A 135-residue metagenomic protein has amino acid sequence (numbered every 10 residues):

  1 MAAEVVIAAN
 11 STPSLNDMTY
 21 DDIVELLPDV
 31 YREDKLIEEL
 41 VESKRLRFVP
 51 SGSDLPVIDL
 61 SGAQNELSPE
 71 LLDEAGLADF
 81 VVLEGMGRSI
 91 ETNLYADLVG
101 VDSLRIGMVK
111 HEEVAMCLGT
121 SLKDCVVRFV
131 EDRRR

Functional and structural regions predicted by a protein language model:
A3-S14: Short internal beta-strands
T19-D21, L27-R135: C-terminal functional extensions of proteins
